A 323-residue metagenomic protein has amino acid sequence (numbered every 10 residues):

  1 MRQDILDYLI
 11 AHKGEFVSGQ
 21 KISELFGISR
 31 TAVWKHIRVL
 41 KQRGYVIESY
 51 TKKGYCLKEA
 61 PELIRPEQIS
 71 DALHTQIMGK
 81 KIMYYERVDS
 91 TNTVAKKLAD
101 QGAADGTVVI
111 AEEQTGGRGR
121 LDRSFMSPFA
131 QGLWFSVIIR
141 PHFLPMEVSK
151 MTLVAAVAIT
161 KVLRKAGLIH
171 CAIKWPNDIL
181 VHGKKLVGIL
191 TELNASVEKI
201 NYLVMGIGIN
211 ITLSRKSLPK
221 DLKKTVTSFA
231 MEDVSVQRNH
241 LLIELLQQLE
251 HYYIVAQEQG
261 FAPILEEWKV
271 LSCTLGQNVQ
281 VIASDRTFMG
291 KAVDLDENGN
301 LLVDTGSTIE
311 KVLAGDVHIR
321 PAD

Functional and structural regions predicted by a protein language model:
M1-I28, Q42-R43, E147, L153-C171 (+1 more regions): Long, positively charged amphipathic alpha-helical accessory segments at protein N-termini or as interdomain linkers
R2-R164: N-terminal lobe of the biotin/lipoate ligase/transferase fold
V33, T91, F135, D178 (+3 more regions): Residue-level signal for inorganic ion chemistry
K52, P176, H182: Short loop/turn motifs enriched for small/polar and acidic residues
E86, I173-W175: Short loop/edge segments at beta-strand edges and connector loops that shape dinucleotide/nucleotide cofactor-binding
